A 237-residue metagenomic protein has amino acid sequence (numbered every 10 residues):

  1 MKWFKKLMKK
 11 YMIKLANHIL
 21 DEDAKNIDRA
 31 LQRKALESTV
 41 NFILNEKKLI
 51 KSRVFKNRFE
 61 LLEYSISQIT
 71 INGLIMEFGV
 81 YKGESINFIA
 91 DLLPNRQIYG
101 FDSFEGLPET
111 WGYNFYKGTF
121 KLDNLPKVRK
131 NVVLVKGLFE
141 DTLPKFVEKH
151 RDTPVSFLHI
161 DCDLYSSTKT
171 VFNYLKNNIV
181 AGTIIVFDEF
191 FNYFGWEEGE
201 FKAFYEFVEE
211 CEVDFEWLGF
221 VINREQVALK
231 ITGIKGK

Functional and structural regions predicted by a protein language model:
M1-F4, M8, N57, N95 (+2 more regions): Short, intrinsically disordered low-complexity segments
M1-I50: Membrane-proximal basic amphipathic "stem/tether" segments
E37-L49, E63, Q68-K237: S-adenosylmethionine/decaboxylated-SAM
K48-E60: Conserved SAM-binding loop and adjacent beta-strand
